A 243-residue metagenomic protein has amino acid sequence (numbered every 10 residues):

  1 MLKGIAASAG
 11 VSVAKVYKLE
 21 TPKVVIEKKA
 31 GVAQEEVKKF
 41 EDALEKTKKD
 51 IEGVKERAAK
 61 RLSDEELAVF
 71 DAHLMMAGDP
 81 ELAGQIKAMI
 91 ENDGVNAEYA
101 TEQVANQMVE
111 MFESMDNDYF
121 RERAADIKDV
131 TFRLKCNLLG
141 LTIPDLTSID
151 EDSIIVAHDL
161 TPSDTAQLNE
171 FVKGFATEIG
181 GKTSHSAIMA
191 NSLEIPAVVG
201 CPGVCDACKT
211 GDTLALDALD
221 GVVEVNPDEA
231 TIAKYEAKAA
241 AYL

Functional and structural regions predicted by a protein language model:
M1-L243: Non-catalytic, soluble scaffold/interaction modules
